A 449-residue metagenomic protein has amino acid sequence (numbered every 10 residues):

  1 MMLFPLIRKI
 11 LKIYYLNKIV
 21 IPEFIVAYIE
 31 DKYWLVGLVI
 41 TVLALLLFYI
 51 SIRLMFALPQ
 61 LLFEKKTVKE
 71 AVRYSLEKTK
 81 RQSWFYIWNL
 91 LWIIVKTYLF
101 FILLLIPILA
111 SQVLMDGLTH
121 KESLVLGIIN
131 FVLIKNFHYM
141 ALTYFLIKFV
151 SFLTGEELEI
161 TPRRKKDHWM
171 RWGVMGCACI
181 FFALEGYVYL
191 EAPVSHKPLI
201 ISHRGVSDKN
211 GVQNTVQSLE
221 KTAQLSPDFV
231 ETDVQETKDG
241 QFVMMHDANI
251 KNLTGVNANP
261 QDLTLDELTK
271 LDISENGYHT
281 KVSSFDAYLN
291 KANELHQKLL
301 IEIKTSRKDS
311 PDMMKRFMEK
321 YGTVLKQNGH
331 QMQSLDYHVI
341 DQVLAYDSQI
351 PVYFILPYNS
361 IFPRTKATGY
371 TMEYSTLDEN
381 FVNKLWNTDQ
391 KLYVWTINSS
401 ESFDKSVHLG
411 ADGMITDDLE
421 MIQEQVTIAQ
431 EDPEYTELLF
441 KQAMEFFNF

Functional and structural regions predicted by a protein language model:
M1-P198: Hydrophobic alpha-helical membrane segments
Y189-D239, V243-M244, K251-L253, N259-D262 (+1 more regions): Membrane-interface segments at or immediately adjacent to transmembrane helices that form the boundary between
K197-I201, F229-E231, K298-L300, G329-M332 (+4 more regions): Structural preference for beta-strand elements that scaffold enzyme active sites
H203, T222, D233, L268 (+8 more regions): Conserved, mostly hydrophobic/aromatic
R204, T232-V234, I301-T305, S334-D336 (+3 more regions): A cross-domain feature marking catalytic cores of carbohydrate-active enzymes and several ubiquitous metabolic/repair
V216, E220, Q224, V282 (+10 more regions): Amphipathic, non-transmembrane alpha-helical secondary structure
H246-Q349, Q442-N448: Metal-dependent phosphodiesterase/phospholipase catalytic core, i.e., the His/Asp/Glu-rich active-site region
F354-F449: C-terminal active-site rim and adjoining tail of enzyme catalytic domains
